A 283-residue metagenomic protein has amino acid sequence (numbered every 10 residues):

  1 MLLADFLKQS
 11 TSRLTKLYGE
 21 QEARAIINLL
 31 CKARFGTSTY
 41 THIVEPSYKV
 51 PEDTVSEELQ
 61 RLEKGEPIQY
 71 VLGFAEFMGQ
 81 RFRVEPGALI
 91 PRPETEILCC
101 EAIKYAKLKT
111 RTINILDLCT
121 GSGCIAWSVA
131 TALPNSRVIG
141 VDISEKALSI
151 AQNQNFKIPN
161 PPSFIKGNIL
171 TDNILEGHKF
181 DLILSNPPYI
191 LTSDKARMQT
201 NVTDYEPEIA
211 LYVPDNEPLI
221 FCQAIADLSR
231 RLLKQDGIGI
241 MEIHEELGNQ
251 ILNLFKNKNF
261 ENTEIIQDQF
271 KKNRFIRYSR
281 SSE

Functional and structural regions predicted by a protein language model:
M1-I43: Non-catalytic accessory regions of SAM-dependent methyltransferases
L14, A106, N155, S229 (+1 more regions): Conserved hydrophobic residues forming the short capping helix/wall of the S-adenosyl-L-methionine
L29-Y105: Conserved AdoMet
L30, G65, T95, I125 (+5 more regions): Residue-level signal for inorganic ion chemistry
R81, R137, P161-S163, E261-E264: Conserved beta-strand segments of alpha/beta enzyme cores
I97-R197, A224: Conserved SAM/SAH cofactor-binding pocket of Class I
Y189-F221: Mobile active-site "lid"/loop adjacent to the S-adenosyl-L-methionine
D215-S279: Conserved Class I SAM-dependent methyltransferase catalytic core
